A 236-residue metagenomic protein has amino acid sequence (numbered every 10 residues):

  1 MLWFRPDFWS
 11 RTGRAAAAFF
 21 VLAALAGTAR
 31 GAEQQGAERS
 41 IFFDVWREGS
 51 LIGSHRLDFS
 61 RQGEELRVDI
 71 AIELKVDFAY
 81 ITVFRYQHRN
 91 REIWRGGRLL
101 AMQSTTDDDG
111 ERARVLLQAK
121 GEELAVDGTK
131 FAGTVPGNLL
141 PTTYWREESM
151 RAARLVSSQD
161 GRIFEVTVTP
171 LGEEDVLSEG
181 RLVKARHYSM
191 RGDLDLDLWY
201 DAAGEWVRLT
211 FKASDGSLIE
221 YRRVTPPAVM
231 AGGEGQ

Functional and structural regions predicted by a protein language model:
L2-A17: Bacterial N-terminal signal peptides that target proteins for export
A15-A26: Bacterial N-terminal signal peptides
G31-G121, D127-K130, V135-Q236: Acidic, serine/threonine-rich low-complexity disordered tracts
